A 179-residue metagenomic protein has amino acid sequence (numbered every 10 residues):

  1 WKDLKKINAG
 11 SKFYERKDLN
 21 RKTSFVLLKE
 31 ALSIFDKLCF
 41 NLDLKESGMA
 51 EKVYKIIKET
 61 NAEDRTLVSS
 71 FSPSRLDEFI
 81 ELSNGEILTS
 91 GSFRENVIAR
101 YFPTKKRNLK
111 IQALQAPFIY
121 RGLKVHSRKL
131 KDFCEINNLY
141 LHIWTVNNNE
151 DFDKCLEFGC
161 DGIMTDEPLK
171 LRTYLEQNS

Functional and structural regions predicted by a protein language model:
W1-I87, L109-N137: Metal-dependent phosphodiesterase/phospholipase catalytic core, i.e., the His/Asp/Glu-rich active-site region
N8, S72, V97-I98, E167: Poly-acidic low-complexity segments
Y14-R21, F25, R100-S179: C-terminal active-site rim and adjoining tail of enzyme catalytic domains
V26-L27, L76, R94-P103: Alpha-helical scaffolding within the catalytic cores of extracellular/periplasmic polymer-degrading hydrolases
S47-G48, N96, K170: Solvent-exposed loop/turn segments at secondary-structure junctions within structured extracellular/periplasmic domains
S70, F93-E95, I143-N149: Glycine-rich beta-to-alpha transition loops that act as phosphate-gripper elements at the mouths of alpha/beta enzyme
I87-S90, I163-M164: Paired acidic/hydrophobic, glycine-rich loop segments that form the ligand-binding mouth/hinge of periplasmic-binding
